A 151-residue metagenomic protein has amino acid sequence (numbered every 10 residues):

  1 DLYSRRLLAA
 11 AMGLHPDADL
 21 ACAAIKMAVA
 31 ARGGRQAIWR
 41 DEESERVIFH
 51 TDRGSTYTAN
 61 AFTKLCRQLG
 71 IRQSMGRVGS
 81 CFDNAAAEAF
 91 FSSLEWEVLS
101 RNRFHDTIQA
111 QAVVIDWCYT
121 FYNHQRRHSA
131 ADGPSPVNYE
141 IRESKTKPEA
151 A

Functional and structural regions predicted by a protein language model:
D1-A151: Charged DNA-binding/catalytic regions of mobile-element recombinases
